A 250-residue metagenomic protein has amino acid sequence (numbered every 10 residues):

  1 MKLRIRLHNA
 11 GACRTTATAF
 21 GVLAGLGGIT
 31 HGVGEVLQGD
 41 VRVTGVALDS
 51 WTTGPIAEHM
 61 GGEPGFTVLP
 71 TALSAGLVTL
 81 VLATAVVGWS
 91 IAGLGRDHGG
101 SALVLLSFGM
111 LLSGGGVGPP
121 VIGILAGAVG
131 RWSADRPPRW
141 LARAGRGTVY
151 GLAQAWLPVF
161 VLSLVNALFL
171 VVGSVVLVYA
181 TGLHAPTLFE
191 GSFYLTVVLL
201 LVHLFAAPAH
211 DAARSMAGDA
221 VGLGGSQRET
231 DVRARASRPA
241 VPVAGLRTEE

Functional and structural regions predicted by a protein language model:
K2-H8, R14, A134-W156, G222-S226: Membrane-interfacial, low-structure loops and terminal tails that flank and connect transmembrane helices in multi-pass
A10-R14, V86-L106, G222-R228: Cytoplasmic juxtamembrane regions at transmembrane-helix boundaries
T16-L37: N-terminal signal-anchor transmembrane alpha helix
T44-G65: Perimembrane loop-to-helix junctions flanking transmembrane segments
L73-V87, V198: Hydrophobic alpha-helical transmembrane segments
D97-R131: Hydrophobic alpha-helical transmembrane segments of integral membrane proteins
P119-I122, L200-D219: Membrane-helix interfacial anchor on the cytosolic side
V171-A185: Juxtamembrane "helix-exit" motif on the non-cytosolic side of transmembrane helices
